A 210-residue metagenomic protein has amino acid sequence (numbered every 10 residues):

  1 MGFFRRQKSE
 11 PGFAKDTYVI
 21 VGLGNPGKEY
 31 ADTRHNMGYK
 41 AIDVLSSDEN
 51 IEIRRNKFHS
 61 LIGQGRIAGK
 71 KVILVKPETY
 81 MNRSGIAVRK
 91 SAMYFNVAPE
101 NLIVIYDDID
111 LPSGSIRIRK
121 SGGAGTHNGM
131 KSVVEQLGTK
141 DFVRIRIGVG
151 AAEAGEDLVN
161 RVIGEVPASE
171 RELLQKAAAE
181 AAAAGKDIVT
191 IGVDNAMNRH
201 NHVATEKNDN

Functional and structural regions predicted by a protein language model:
M1-S121, K131-I145, A152-D157, G164 (+1 more regions): Nucleotide and nucleotide-moiety/phosphate-recognizing core
